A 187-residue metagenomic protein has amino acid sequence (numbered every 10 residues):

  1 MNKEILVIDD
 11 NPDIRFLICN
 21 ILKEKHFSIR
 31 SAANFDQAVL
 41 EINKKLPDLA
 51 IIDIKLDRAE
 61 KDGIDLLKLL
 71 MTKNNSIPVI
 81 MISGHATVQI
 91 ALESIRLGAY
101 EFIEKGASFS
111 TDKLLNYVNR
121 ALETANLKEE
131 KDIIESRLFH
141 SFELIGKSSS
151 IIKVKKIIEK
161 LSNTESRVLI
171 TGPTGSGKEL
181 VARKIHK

Functional and structural regions predicted by a protein language model:
N2, L46-D48, T72-P78, E165: His-Asp phosphorelay/catalytic-motif detector in bacterial-type signaling
P12-R30: Two-component/phosphorelay signaling modules centered on CheY-like receiver
H26-F35, E41: Short hydrophobic/Thr-rich beta-strand motif most characteristic of the beta2 strand and flanking loop of CheY-like
V39-L40, E60-S76, E93: Short amphipathic alpha-helix used as the core "switch/output" element in two-component signaling
K45-L56, I80: Active-site beta3 strand of CheY-like receiver
D112-A125: Receiver (REC) domain switch/output surface
E135-K187: AAA+ ATPase active-site-proximal loops
